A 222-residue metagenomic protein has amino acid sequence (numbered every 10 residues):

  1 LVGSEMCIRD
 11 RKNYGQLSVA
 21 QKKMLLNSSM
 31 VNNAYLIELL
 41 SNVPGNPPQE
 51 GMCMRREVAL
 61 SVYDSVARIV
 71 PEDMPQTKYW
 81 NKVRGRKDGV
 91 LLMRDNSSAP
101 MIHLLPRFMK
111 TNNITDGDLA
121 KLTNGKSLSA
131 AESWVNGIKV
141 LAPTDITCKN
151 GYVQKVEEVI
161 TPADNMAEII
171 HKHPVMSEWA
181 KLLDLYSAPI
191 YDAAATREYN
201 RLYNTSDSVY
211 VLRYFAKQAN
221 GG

Functional and structural regions predicted by a protein language model:
L1-C7: Short, small-residue-biased leader/transition segments that mark boundaries at the very start of proteins
R9, E158-N165: Acidic/histidine-rich, surface-exposed loop or edge segments in extracytoplasmic proteins
R11-N13, K155: Mobile, glycine-rich extracellular loop/lid and propeptide segments that shape or gate substrate/ligand access
N13-I138: Aromatic/histidine-rich interaction motifs
L17-A20, L25-S28, N32-A34, L39 (+3 more regions): Extended non-catalytic domains of envelope/secretory-pathway proteins
V140-I146: Short, surface-exposed beta-strand/loop micro-motifs that present aromatic residues
T147, G151-V156: Peptidyl-prolyl cis-trans isomerase
T196-Y203: Beta-rich strand-turn-strand
